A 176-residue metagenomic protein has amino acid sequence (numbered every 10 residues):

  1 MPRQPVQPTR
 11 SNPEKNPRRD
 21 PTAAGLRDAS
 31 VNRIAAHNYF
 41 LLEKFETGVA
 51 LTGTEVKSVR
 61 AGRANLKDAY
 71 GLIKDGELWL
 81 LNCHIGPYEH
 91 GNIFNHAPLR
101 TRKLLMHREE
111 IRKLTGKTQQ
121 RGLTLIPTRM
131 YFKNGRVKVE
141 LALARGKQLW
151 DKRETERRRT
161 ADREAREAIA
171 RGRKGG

Functional and structural regions predicted by a protein language model:
M1-A35, D151, R158, K174: Basic Arg/Gly/Lys-rich low-complexity intrinsically disordered segments
T22-N38, L105-Q119: A short, contiguous, amphipathic alpha-helix enriched in charged residues
R27-E77, E89: A positional/architectural concept
T52, L81-N82, H107, P127: A secondary-structure boundary/capping signal
G53, I73-D75, N82, L141-R145: Flexible glycine-/small-residue-rich
C83-H84, E89-T118: Compact, glycine-rich, soluble single-domain proteins
L99, M106-R112, G146-G176: C-terminal end-helix/capping segment
L105-A142, G146-Q148: Beta-rich strand-turn-strand
